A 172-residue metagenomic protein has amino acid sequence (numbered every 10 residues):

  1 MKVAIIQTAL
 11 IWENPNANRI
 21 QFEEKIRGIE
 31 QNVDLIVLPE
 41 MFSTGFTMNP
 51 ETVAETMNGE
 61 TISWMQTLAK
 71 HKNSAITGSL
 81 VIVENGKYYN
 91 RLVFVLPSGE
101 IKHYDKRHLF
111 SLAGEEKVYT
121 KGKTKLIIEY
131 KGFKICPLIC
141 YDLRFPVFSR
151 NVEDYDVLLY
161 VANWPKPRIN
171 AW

Functional and structural regions predicted by a protein language model:
M1-I5: Extreme N-terminal starter segment of soluble prokaryotic enzymes
Q7, L38-P39, V161: Short beta-strand segments
Q7-E13: Short polar catalytic/cofactor-binding loops
L10, N49-T52, F133, Y160-A162: A short, structure-level motif marking secondary-structure boundaries and short turns
P15-N16, E23-P97, K102, K166-W172: Cys-nucleophile CN-hydrolase/nitrilase-fold catalytic domain and related Cys-dependent amidase chemistry that acts on
D34-L35, I135, V157: Structural motif
V83-E153, V161, K166-W172: Active-site catalytic loop in hydrolytic enzyme cores
